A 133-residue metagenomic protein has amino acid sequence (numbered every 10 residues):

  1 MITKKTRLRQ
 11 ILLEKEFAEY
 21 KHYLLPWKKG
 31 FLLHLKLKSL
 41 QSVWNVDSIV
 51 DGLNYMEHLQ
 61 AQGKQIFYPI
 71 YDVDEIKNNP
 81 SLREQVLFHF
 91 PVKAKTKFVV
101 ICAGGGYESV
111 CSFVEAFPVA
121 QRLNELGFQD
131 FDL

Functional and structural regions predicted by a protein language model:
M1-R83, V92-A94: N-terminal targeting or regulatory segments adjacent to alpha/beta-hydrolase or S9 domains
E84-Q85, A103: Proline-rich low-complexity regions
L87, S112-F131: Short amphipathic alpha-helix adjacent to the substrate-entry channel of hydrolases
V92-K97, G127-F128: Short, solvent-exposed loop/edge-beta patches enriched in aromatic
A94, G106-C111: Serine-hydrolase catalytic-loop signature spanning alpha/beta hydrolases and amidase-signature enzymes
T96-G104: Short beta-strand element of the alpha/beta-hydrolase
V100, F131-L133: Short beta-strand segments at enzyme active-site cores
